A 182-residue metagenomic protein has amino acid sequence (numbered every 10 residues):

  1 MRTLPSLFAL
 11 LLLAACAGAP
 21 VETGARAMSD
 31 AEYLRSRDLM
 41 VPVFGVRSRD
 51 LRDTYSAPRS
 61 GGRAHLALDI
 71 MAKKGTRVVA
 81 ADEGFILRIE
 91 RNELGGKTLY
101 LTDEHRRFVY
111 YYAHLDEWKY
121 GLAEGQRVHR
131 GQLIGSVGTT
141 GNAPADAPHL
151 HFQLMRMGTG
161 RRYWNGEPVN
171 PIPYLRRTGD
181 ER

Functional and structural regions predicted by a protein language model:
R2-L10: Sec-dependent signal peptide recognition, specifically the positively charged N-region followed immediately by
L13-A15: C-terminal motif of bacterial Sec signal peptides marking the signal peptidase cleavage site
A17-K97, R130, T139, P168-R182: Surface-exposed, glycine-biased beta-strand/turn segments
S56, R106, E117-Y120, L133-T139: A broad detector of the eukaryotic-type serine/threonine protein kinase catalytic domain
M71, T102-E104, M155-M157: A generic structural motif
A81-E124, P148-H151: Zn2+-dependent peptidoglycan hydrolase active-site motif and core
F108, Q126-R182: Conserved, short, structured surface segments that act as functional micro-motifs
